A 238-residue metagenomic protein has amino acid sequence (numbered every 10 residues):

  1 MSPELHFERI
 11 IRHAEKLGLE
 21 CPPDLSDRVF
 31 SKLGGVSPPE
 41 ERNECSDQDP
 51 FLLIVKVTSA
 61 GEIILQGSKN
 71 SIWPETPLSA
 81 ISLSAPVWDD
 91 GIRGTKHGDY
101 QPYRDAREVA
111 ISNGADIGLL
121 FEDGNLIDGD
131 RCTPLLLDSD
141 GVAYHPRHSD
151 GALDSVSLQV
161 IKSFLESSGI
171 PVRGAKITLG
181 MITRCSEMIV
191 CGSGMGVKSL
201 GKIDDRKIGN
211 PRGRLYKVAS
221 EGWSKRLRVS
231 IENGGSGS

Functional and structural regions predicted by a protein language model:
M1-G34, T58-S238: Helix-start/capping segments and mature chain N-termini
D27-T58: Short, acidic/charged, Gly/Pro-enriched secondary-structure junctions
